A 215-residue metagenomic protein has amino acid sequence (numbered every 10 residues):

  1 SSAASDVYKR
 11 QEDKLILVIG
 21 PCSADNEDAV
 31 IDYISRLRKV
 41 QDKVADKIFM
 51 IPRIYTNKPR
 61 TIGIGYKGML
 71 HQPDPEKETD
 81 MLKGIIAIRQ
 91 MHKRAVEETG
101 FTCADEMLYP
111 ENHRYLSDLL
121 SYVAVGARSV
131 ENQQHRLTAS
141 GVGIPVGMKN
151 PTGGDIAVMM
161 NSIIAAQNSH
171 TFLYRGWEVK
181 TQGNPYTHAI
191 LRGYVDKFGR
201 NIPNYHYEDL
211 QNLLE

Functional and structural regions predicted by a protein language model:
A3-Y8: Short, small-residue-biased leader/transition segments that mark boundaries at the very start of proteins
G20: Conserved, mostly hydrophobic/aromatic
I34, K47-L214: Active-site-facing alpha/beta catalytic cores
R38-K39: N-terminal intrinsically disordered, cationic/polar leader segments that include organellar targeting peptides
D42-D46: Short helix-capping segments at alpha-helix termini
